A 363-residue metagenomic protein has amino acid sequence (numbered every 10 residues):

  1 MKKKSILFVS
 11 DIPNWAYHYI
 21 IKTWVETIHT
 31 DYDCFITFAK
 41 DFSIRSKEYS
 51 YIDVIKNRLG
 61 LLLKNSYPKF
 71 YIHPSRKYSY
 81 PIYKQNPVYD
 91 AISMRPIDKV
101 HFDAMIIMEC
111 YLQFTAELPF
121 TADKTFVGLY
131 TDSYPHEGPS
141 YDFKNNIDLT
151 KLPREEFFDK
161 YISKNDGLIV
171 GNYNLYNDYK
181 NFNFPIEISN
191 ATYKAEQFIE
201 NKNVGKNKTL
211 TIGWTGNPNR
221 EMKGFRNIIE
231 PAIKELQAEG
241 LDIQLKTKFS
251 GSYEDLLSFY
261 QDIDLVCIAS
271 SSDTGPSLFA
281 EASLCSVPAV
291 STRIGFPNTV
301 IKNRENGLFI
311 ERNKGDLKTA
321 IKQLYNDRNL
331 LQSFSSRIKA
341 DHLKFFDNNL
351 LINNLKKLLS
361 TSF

Functional and structural regions predicted by a protein language model:
Y19, N329-S360: A charged, aromatic-enriched C-terminal amphipathic alpha-helix characteristic of glycosyltransferases across folds
M94-K99, S133-P135, S140-L168: Membrane-proximal helix-turn-helix segments that form the acceptor-binding/catalytic region of lipid-linked
N177-F182, E187-T209: Acidic anion/phosphate-binding donor-loop and adjacent secondary structure in glycosyltransferase catalytic cores
N203-K223, E230: Conserved donor-binding/catalytic core segment of Leloir-type glycosyltransferases
S258-I263: Short alpha-helical donor nucleotide-sugar binding micro-motif in glycosyltransferases
S271: Aromatic "clamp/platform" in nucleotide-sugar-dependent glycosyltransferases that forms part of the donor/acceptor
P288-S291: Short hydrophobic beta-strand element within catalytic cores of glycosyltransferases and related nucleotide-activated
N303-R304, L308-K314, Q323-R328: Conserved acidic donor-binding segment of nucleotide-sugar-dependent glycosyltransferases
